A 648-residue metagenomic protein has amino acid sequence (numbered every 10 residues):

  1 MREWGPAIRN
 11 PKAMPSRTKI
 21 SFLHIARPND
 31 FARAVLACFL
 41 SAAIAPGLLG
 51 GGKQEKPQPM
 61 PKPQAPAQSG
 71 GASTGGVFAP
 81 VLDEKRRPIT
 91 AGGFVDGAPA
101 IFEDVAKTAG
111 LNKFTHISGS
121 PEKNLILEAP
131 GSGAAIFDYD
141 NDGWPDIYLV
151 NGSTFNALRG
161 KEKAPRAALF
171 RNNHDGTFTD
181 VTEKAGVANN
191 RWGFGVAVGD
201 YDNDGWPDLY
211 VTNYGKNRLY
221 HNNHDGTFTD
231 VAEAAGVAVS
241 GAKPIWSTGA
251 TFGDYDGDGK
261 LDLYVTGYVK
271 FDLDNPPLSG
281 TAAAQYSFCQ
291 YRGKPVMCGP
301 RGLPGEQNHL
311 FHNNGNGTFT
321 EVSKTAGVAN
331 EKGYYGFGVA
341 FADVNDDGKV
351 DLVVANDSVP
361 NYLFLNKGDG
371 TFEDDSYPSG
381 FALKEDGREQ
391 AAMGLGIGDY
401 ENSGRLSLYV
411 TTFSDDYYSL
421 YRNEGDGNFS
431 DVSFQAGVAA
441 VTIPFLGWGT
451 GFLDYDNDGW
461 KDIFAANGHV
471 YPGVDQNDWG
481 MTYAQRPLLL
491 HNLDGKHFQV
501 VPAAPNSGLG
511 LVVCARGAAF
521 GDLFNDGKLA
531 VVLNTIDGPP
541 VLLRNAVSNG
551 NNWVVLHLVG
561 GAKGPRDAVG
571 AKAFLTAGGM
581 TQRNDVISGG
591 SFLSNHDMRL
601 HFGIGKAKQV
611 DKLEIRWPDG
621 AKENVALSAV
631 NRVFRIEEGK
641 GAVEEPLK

Functional and structural regions predicted by a protein language model:
K53-I101, K107-N112: N-terminal pre-domain segments of enzymes
G76-P80, V150-A164, G267-L303, A465-Y483: Short, conserved, GDST-rich strand-edge loop motifs in beta-rich repeat architectures
P88, I101, A109, G119 (+2 more regions): Gly/Ser/Thr/Pro-enriched helix-cap/hinge segments flanking short amphipathic alpha-helices
T90-E103, F155-V181, K216-V231, P276-G280 (+7 more regions): Beta-propeller blade repeat segments, especially FG-GAP/WD-type strand-to-loop junctions in 6- to 7-bladed propeller
L111-G133, A185-A197, G236-T251, P304 (+8 more regions): Repeat-based blade/solenoid architectures
G131-N141, R171, W192-P207, H221 (+8 more regions): Beta-propeller blade termini
W144-N151, D204-N213, L263-G267, D347-N356 (+4 more regions): Hydrophobic beta-strand segments that make up the repeating blades of beta-propeller and related beta-repeat
V181-Y201, W206, V211-Y255, L261 (+3 more regions): Asp-box/WD-like beta-propeller blade repeats and closely related beta-sheet repeat scaffolds
